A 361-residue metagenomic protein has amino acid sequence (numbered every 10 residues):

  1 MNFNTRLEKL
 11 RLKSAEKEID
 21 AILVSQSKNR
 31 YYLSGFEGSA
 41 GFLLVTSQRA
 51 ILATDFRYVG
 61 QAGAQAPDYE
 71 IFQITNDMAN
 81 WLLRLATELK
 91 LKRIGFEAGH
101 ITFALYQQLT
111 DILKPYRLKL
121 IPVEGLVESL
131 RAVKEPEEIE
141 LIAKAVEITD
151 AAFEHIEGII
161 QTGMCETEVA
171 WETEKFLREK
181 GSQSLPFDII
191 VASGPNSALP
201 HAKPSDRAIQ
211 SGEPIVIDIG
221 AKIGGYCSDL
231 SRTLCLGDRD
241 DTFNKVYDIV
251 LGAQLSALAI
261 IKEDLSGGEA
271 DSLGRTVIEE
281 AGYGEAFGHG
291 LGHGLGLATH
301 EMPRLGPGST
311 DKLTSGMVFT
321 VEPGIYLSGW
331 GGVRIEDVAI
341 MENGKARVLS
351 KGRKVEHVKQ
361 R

Functional and structural regions predicted by a protein language model:
M1-R361: Active-site neighborhoods and metal-handling regions in enzymes and metal-associated proteins
